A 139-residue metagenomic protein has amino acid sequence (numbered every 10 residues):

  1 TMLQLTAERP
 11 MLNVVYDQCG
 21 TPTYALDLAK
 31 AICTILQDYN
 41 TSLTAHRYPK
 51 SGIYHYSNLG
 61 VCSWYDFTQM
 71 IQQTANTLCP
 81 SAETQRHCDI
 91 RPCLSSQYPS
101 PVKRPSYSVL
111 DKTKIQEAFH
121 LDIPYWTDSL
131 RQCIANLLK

Functional and structural regions predicted by a protein language model:
T1-G20, A25-T34: NAD(P)-dependent short-chain dehydrogenase/reductase
T6-R9, Y39-L43, A75-L78, F119 (+1 more regions): A general structural signal marking secondary-structure boundaries and capping sites
G20-T23, C62, L110, L121-P124: Residue-level signal for the nucleotide or nucleotide-sugar donor/cofactor binding architecture
A31, D38-P99: Mid/C-terminal beta-alpha module of Rossmann-like enzyme folds, strongest in SDR-family dehydrogenases/epimerases
S96-Q116: A hydrophobic C-terminal alpha-helical subdomain
W126-K139: Amphipathic terminal alpha-helices
